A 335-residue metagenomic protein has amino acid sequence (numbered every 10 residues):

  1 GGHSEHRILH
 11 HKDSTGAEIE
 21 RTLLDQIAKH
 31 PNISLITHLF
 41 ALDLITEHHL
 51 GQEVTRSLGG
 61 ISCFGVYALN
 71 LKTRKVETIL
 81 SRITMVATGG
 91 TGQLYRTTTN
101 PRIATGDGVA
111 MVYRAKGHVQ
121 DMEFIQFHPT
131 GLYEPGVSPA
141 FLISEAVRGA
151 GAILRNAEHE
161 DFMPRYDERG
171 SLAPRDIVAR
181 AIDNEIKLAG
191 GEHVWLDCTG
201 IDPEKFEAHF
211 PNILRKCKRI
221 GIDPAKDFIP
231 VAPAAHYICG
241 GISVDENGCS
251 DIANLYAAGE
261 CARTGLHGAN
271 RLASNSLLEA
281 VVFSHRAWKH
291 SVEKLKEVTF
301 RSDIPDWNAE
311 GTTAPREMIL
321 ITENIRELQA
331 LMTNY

Functional and structural regions predicted by a protein language model:
G1-K75, L80, A87, G131-E134: Conserved redox-cofactor binding core of oxidoreductases
H3-E5, R155-S171, I182-E185, Y237-C239 (+2 more regions): Glycine- and aromatic-enriched mobile tails/lids
H10-S14, K72, V76, Y95-I103 (+5 more regions): Alpha-helix capping and helix-loop boundary segments enriched in small/acidic/polar residues
H30-H38, H193, P224-A232, K296-D306: Flexible, glycine/charged-enriched surface loops at secondary-structure junctions
L42-S62, V66-L69, H209-A262: A glycine-rich dinucleotide-binding beta-alpha-beta segment and adjacent secondary-structure elements that constitute
I83, A87-T88, A258-C261: Short, well-ordered coil/turn residues at beta-beta hairpins and beta-strand->alpha-helix junctions within
V86-T98: Flavin (primarily FAD) binding-site architecture
M111, G117-I229, V281, H290-K296 (+1 more regions): An anion/pyrophosphate-binding glycine-rich loop and adjacent beta-alpha core in soluble alpha-beta enzymes
